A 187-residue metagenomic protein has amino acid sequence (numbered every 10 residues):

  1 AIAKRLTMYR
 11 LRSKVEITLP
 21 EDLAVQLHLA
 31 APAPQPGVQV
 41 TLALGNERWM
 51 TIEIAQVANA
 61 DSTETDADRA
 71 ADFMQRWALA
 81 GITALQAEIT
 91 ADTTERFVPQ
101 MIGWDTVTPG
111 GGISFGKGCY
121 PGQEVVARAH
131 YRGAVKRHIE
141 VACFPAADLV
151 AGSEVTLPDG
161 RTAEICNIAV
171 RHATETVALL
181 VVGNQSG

Functional and structural regions predicted by a protein language model:
A1-G187: Basic, glycine/lysine-rich polyanion-binding surfaces/domains
